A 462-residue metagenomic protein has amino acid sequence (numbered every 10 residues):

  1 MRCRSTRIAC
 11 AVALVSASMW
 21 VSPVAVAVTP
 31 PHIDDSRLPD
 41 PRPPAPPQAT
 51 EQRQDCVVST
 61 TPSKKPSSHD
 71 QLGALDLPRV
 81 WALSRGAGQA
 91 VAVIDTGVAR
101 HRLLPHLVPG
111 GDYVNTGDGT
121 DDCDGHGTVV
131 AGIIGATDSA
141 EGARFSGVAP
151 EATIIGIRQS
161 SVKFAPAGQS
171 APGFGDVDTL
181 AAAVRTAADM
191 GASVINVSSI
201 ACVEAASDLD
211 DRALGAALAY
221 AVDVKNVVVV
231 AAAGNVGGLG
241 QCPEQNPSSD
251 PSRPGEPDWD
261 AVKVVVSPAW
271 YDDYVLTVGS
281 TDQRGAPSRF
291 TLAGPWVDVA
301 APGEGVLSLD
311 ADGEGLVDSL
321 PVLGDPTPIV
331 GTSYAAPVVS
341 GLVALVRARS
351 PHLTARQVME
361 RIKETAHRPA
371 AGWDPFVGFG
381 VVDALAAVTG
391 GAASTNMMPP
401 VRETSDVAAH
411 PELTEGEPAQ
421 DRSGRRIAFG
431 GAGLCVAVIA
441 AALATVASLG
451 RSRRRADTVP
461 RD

Functional and structural regions predicted by a protein language model:
M1-T29, G431-S448: Secretory targeting and sorting signals
W20-Q89, R102-L103: Protease zymogen maturation seam
R79-V91, T96-P109, G117-G173, Y274 (+2 more regions): Subtilisin-like serine protease catalytic core
A87-V91, P150-I155, D189-I195, D223-V229 (+2 more regions): Loop/turn elements at helix/coil->beta-strand transitions in domains of secreted/extracellular proteins
Q159, G303-F376: Hydrolase catalytic cores
K163-S267, T327-V330, Y334: Substrate-binding/access-modulating region of protease and related hydrolase catalytic domains
V236-W296, S308-I329, G372-V377: Active-site-adjacent substrate-recognition loops and nearby beta-strands within hydrolase catalytic domains
S350-L449, R454-D462: C-terminal subdomain of the subtilisin-like protease fold in secreted/lumenal serine endopeptidases
